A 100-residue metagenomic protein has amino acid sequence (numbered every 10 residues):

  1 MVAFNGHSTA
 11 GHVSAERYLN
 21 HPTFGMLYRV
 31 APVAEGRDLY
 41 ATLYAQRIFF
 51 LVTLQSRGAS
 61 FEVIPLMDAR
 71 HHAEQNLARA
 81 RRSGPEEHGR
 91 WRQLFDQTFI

Functional and structural regions predicted by a protein language model:
M1-P65: Long, non-catalytic architectural segments outside compact domain cores
E62-I100: Short, compact, well-ordered microdomains
